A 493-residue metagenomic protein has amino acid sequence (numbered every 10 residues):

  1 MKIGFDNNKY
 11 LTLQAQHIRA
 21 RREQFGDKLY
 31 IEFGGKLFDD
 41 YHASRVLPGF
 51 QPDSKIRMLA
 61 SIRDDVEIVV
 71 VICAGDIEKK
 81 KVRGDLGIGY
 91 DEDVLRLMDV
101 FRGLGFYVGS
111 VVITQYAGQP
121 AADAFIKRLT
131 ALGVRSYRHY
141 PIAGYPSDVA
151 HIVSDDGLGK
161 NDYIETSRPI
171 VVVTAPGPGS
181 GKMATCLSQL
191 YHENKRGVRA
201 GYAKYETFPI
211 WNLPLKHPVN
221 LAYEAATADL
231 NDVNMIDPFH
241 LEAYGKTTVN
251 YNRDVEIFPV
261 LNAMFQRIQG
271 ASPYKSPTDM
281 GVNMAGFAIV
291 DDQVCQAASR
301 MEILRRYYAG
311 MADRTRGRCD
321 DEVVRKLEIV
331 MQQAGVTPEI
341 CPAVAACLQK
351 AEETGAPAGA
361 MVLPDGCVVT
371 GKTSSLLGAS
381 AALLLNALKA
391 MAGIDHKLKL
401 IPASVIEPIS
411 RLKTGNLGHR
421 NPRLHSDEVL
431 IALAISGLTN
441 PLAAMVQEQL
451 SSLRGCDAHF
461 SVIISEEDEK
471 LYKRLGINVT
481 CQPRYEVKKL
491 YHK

Functional and structural regions predicted by a protein language model:
M1-V173, Q189-A351, A356, L363-D365 (+2 more regions): Flexible phosphate-sensing "switch/lid" loops adjacent to ATP/NTP-binding sites across phosphate-transfer
G177-P178: The conserved Walker
T185: Hydrophobic positions on the alpha1 helix immediately C-terminal to the Walker A/P-loop
G201, T373-S375: Residue-level structural signal for beta-strand termini and adjacent loop
A203-K204, K399-I406: Beta-strand segments within the central parallel beta-sheet cores of soluble alpha/beta enzyme folds
L376-A392: A short, polar/charged loop-to-alpha-helix boundary motif
A387-K399, R411-G418: ATP-dependent carboxylate/acyl-activation modules
